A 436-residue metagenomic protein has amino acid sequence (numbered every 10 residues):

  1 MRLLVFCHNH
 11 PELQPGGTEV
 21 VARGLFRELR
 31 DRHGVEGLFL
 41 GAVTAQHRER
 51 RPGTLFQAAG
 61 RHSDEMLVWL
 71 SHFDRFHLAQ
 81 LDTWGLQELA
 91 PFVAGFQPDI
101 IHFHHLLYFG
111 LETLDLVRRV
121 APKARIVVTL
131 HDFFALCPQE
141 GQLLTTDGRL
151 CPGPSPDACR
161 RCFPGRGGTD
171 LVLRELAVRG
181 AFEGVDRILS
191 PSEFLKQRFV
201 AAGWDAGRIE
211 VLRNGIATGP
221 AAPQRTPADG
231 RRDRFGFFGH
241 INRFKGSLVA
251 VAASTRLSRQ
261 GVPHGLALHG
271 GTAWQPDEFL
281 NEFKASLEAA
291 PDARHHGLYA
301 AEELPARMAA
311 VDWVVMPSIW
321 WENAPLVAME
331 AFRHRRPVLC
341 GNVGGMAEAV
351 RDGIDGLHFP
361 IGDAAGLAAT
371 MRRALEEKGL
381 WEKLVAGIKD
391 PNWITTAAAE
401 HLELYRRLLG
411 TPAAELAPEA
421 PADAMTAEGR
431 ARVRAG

Functional and structural regions predicted by a protein language model:
R149-R187, A202: Membrane-proximal helix-turn-helix segments that form the acceptor-binding/catalytic region of lipid-linked
F194, G215: Carbohydrate-associated surface elements
A228-K245, V251-S254: Conserved donor-binding/catalytic core segment of Leloir-type glycosyltransferases
G265-N281: Glycosyltransferase donor-sugar binding loop
L280-E302: Nucleotide-activated donor-binding/catalytic signature segment of Leloir-type glycosyltransferases, i.e., the conserved
A309-N323, R336: Acidic donor-binding loop of glycosyltransferase active sites
D352-G353, L357-A364, R372-G379: Conserved acidic donor-binding segment of nucleotide-sugar-dependent glycosyltransferases
D355, G379-T395: A short, well-ordered alpha-helix in the C-terminal region of glycosyltransferases
